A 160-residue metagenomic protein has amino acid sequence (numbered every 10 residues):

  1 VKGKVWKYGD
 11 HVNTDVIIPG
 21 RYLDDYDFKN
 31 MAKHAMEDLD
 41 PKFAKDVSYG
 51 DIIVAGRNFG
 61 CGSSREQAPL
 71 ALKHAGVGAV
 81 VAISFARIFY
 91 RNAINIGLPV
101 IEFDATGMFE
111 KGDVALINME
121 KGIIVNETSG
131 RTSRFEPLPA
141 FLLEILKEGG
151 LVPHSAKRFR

Functional and structural regions predicted by a protein language model:
V1-D25: Polybasic, low-complexity association/targeting segments
W6, M36, V54, V125 (+1 more regions): Residues in well-ordered beta-strands of folded domains
V12, G60-E66, L146-A156: Conserved phosphate/anionic-ligand binding catalytic regions in large, soluble enzymes, centered on
I18-K121: Feature captures the catalytic cores and cofactor-binding loops of soluble hydro-lyases/lyases that act on carboxylate
I94-R160: Acidic, glycine-rich flexible loop/linker segments
